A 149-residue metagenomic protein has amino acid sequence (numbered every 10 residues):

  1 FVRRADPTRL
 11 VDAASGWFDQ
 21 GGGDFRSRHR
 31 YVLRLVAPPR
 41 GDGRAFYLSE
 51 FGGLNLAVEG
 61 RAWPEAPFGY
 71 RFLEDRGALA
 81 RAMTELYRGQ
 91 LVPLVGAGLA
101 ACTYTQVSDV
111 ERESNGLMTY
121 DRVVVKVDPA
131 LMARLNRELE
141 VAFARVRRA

Functional and structural regions predicted by a protein language model:
F1-V124, R134-N136, A144-R148: Substrate-binding/catalytic cleft of secreted carbohydrate-active enzymes, primarily glycoside hydrolases
